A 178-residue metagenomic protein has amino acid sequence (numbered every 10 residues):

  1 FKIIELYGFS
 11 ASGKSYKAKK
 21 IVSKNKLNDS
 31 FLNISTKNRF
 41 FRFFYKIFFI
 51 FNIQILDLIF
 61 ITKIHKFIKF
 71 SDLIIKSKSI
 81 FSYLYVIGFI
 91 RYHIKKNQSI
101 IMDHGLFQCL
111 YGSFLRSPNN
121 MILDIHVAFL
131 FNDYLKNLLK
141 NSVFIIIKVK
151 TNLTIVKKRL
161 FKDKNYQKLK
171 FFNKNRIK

Functional and structural regions predicted by a protein language model:
L6: Hydrophobic anchor at the beta1->P-loop junction of P-loop NTPases
F9: P-loop (Walker A) phosphate-binding loop of NTP-binding proteins
S12: ATP-binding Walker
S15: Walker A/P-loop
L27-R42: Short beta-strand-centered segment that lines the nucleotide-binding/catalytic pocket of NTP-utilizing
N38-M121: ATP-dependent small-molecule kinase phosphotransfer cores that center on conserved nucleotide phosphate-binding segments
M102-G105, D124, A128, N132 (+1 more regions): Conserved phosphate-donor/acceptor-positioning beta-strand/loop module used by diverse small-molecule
